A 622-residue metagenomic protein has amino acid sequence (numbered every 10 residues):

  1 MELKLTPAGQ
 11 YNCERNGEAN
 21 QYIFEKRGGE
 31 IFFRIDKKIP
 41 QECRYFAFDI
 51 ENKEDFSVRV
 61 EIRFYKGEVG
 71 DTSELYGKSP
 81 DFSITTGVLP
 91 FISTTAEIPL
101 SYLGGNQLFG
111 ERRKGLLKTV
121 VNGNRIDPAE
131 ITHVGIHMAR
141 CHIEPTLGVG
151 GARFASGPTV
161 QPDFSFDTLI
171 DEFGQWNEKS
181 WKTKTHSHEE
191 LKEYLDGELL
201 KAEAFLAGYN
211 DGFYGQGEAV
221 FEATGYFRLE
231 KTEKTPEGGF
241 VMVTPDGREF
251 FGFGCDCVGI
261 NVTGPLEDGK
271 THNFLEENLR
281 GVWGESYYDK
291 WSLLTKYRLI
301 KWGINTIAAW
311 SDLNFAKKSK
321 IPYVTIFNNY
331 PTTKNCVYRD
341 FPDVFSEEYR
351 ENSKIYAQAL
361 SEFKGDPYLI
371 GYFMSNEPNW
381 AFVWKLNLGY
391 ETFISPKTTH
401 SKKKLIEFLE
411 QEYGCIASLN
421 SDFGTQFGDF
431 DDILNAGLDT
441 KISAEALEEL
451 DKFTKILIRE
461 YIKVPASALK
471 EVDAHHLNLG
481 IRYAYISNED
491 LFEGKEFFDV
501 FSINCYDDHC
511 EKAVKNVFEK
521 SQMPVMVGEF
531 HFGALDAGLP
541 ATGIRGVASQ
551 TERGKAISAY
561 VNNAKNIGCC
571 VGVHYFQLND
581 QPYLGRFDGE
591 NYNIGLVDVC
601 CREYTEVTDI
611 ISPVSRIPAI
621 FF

Functional and structural regions predicted by a protein language model:
R15, Q21-V121, I143-P145: Extracellular ligand-binding interfaces
I136-I143: Short beta-strand-plus-loop segments that form exposed binding edges in beta-rich domains
K184-Y368, L438-D439, S443-A444, E448-L457 (+1 more regions): Active-site-adjacent substrate/metal-binding segments within catalytic domains of carbohydrate-active enzymes
P245, C255-D256, D366-L491: Polysaccharide-binding and catalytic clefts of secreted carbohydrate-active enzymes
K334-P342, A436-D451, A484, S521-Y560 (+1 more regions): Active-site clefts of carbohydrate-active enzymes
P367-G371, S375-N376, F530, I544-V597 (+1 more regions): Substrate-binding cleft of secreted/luminal carbohydrate-active enzymes
L388-K403, F576-F622: Aromatic-rich peripheral "rim/lid" segments of glycoside hydrolase catalytic domains that contact and position glycan
K452, I456-G543, V561-N562: Glycoside hydrolase catalytic-domain groove-lining segments
